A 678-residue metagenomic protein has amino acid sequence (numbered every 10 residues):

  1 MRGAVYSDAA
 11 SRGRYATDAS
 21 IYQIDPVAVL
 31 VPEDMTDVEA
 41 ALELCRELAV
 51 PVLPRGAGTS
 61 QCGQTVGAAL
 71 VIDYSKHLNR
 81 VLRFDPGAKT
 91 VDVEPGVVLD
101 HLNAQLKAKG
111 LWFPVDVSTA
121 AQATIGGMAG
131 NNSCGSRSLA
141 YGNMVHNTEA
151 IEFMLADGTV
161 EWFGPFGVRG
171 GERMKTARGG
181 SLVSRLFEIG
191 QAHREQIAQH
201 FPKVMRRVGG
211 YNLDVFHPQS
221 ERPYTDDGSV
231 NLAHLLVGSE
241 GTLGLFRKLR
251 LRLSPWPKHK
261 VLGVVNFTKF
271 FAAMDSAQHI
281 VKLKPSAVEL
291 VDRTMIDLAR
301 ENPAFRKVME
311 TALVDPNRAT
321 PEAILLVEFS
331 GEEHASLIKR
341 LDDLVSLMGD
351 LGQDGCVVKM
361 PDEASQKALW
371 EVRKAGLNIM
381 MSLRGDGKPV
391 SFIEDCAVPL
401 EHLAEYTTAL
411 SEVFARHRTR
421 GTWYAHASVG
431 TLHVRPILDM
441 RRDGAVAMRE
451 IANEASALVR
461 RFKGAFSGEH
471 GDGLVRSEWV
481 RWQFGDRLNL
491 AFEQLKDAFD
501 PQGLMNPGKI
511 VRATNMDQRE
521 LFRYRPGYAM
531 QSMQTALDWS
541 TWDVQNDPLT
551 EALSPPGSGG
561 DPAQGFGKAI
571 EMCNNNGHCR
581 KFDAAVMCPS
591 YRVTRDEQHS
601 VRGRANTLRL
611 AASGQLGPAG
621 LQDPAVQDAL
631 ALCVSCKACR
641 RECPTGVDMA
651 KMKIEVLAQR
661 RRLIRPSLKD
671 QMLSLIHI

Functional and structural regions predicted by a protein language model:
M1-E47, A57-K89, S118, Y141 (+6 more regions): N-terminal flexible segment immediately upstream of the FAD-binding catalytic core in FAD-dependent oxidoreductases
S20, M128-G130, S138-Y141, H146-K374 (+3 more regions): C-terminal substrate-binding/cap subdomain adjacent to the FAD-binding core in PCMH-type and related FAD-linked
S20-V52, L70, Y74-T119, A129 (+4 more regions): N-terminal glycine-rich flavin-associated loop
V52-P54, Q61, L102, G263 (+14 more regions): Extended, hydrophobic alpha-helical segments in both membrane/secreted and soluble proteins
S60-G63, T119-G126, M205-F216, E289-R306 (+8 more regions): A glycine-rich phosphate-binding loop feature that marks nucleotide/adenosyl-phosphate handling sites
Q61, M128-R137, S229-L253, A425-T431 (+6 more regions): Conserved phosphate/anionic-ligand binding catalytic regions in large, soluble enzymes, centered on
G387, A465, G473, E478-W482 (+4 more regions): Ferredoxin-type iron-sulfur electron-transfer modules and their immediate structural context
I676-I678: Conserved small/polar residues in nucleotide/adenosyl-binding loops
